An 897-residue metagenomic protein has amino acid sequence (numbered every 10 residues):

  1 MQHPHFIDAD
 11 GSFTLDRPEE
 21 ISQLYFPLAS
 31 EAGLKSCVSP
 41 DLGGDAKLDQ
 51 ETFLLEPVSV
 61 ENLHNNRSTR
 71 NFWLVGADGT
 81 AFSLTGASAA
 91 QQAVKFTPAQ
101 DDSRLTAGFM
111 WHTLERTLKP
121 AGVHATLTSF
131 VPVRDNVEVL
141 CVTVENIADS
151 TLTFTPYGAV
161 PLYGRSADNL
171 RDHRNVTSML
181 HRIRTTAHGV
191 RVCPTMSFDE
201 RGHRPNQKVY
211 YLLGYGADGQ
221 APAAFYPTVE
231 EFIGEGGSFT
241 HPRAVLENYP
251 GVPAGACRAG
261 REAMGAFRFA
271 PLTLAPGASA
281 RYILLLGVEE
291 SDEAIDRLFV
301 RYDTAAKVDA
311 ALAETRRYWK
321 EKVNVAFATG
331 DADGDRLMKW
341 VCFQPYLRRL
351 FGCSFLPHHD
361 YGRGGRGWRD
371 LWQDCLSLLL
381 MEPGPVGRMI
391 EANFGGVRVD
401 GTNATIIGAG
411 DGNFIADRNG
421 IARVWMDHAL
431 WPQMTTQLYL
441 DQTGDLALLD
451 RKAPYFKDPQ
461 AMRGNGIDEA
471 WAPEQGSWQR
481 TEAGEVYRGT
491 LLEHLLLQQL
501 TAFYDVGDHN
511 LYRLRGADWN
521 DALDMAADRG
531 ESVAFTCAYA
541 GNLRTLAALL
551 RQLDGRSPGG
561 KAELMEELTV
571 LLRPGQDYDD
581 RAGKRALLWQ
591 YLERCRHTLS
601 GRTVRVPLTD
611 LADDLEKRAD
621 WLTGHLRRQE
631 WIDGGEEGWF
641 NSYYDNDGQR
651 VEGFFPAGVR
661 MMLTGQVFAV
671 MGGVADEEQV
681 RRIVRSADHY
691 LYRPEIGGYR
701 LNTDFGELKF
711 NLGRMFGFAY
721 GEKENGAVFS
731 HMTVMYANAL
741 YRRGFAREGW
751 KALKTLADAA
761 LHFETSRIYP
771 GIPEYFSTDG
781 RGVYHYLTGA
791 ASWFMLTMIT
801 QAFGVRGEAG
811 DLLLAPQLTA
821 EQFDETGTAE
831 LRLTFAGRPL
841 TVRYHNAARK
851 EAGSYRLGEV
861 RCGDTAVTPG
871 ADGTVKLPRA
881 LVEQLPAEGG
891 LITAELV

Functional and structural regions predicted by a protein language model:
M1-W372, P383-G396, G408-A409, A422-W431 (+16 more regions): Anionic coordination/interaction segments
A254-G255, A259-R268, Q629, D633-G658 (+3 more regions): Flexible, glycine/threonine-enriched loop-and-boundary segments that flank and lead into catalytic domains of large
A280-R281, V288-D292, T405-I406, D411-D427 (+4 more regions): The feature captures the catalytic groove of carbohydrate-active enzymes
L379-L380, Q442, Q552, L663 (+2 more regions): Alpha-helix C-terminal capping/termination sites
P656-R660, A719-V728, L740-R743, G782-G789 (+2 more regions): Short, contiguous acidic/charged loop-to-helix segments that flank catalytic cores in large enzymes
R861-T865: Short strand-turn-strand beta-turns centered on an Asx-Gly dipeptide
G873-V897: C-terminal beta-strand-rich structural cap/linker in extracellular carbohydrate-active enzymes
